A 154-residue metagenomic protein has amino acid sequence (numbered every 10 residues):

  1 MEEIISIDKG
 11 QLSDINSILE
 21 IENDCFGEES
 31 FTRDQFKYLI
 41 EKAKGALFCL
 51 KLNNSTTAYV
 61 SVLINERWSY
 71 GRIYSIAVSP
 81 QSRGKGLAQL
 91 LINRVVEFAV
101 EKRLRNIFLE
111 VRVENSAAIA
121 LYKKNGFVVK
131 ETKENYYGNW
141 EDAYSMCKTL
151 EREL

Functional and structural regions predicted by a protein language model:
E3, I7, K130-T132: Structured catalytic core of nucleotide-sugar glycosyltransferases
K9-Q81, I92-R94, F98, K102 (+1 more regions): Acetyl-CoA-dependent GNAT
Q35-K37, E131-E134: Short, P/G- and charge-enriched loop/turn segments at secondary-structure junctions
F48, N125, K133-E134, A143-Y144: Non-heme di-metal
S75-N93, E101-K102, N106, R112-A120 (+2 more regions): Conserved glycine-rich acetyl-CoA-binding loop
R105, R112-S116, N135-L154: C-terminal "cap" of GNAT-fold acetyltransferases
